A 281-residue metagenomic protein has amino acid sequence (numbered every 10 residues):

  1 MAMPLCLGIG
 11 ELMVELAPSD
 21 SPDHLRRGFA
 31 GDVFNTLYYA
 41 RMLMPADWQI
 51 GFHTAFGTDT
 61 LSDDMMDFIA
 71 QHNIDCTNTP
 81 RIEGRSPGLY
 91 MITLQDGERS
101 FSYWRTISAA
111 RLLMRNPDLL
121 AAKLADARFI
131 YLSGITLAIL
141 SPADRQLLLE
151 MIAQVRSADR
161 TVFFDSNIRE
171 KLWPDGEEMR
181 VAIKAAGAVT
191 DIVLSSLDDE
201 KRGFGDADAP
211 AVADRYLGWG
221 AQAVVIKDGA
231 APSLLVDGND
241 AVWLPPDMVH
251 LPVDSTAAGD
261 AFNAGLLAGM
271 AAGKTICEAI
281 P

Functional and structural regions predicted by a protein language model:
M1-H72, P252: Glycine-rich phosphate/adenosyl-contacting loop at the front of the ribokinase-like
M1-L7, G205-P281: Conserved phosphate-binding/catalytic region of the ribokinase-like
L5-L7, D126-F129, I192: Structural motif
G10-L12, I135, S166, A261: Active-site metal-binding loops of divalent metal-dependent hydrolases
L12, T54, F164-S166, L197 (+1 more regions): A cross-domain feature marking catalytic cores of carbohydrate-active enzymes and several ubiquitous metabolic/repair
A46-I135: Conserved N-terminal subdomain of the carbohydrate kinase-like
A109-R111, L137-Q146, E170-E177, G203-D206: Active-site glycine- and acidic-residue-rich loops that bind and position anionic ligands or nucleotide-like cofactors
S157-A158, I168-V242: Conserved phosphate/ATP/ADP-binding segment of small-molecule kinases
